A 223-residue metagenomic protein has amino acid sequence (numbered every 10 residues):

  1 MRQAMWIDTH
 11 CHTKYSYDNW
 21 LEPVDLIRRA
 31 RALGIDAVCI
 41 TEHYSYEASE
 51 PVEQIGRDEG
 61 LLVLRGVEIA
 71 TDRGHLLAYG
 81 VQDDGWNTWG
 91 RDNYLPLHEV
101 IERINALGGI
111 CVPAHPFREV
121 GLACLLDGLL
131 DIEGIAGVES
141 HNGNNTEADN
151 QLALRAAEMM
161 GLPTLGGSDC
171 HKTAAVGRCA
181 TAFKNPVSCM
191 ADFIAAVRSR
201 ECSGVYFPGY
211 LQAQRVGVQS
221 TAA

Functional and structural regions predicted by a protein language model:
M1-Y17, L21-R28, L33, Y46-P51 (+4 more regions): Charged catalytic cores and adjacent phosphate/nucleic-acid-binding surfaces used for phosphate/nucleic-acid chemistry
T13-K14, V38-E42: Ser/Thr-glycine-rich phosphate-binding loops at phosphate-binding pockets of nucleotides, nucleotide cofactors
C39-T41, V112-P113, E139: Conserved beta-strand positions in the central sheet of alpha/beta enzyme cores
R91-V100: Phosphate-binding/switch loop-helix module in NTP-utilizing enzymes
A106-V112: Short beta-strand/loop segments at the ligand-binding rim of alpha/beta enzyme cores
